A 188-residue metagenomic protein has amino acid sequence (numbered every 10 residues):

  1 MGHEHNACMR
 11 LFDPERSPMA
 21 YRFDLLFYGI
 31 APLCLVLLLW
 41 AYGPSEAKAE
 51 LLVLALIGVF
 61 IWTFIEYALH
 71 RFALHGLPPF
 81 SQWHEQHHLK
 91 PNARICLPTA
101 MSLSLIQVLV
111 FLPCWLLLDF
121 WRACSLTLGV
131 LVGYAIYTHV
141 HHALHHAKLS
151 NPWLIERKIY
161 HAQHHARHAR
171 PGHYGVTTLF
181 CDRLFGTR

Functional and structural regions predicted by a protein language model:
M1-Y134, H139, H168-R188: Non-catalytic, topology-defining segments of multipass membrane proteins
V132, I136, W153-A162: Functionally important transmembrane alpha-helices
L144-R157, G172: Interfacial helix-loop-helix junctions of multi-pass membrane proteins
